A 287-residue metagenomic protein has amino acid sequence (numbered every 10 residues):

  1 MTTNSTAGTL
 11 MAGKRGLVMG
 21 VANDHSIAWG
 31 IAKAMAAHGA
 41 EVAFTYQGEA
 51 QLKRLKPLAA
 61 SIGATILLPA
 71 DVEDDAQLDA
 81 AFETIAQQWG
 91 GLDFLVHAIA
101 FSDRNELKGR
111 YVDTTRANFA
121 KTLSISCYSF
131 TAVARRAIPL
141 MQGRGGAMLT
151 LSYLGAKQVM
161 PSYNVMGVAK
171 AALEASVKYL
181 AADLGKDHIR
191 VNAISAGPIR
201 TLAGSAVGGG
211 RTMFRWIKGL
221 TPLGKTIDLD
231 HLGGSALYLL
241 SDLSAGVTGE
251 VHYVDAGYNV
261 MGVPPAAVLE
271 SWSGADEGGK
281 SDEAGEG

Functional and structural regions predicted by a protein language model:
A7-F44: Canonical Rossmann dinucleotide-binding motif of NAD(H)/NADP(H)-dependent dehydrogenases/reductases, specifically
R15-M19, L95-A100: Conserved hydrophobic beta-strands of the Rossmann-like cofactor-binding core in SDR/related NAD(P)H-dependent
G20-I27, A100-R135, Q142-K186, P198-R200 (+1 more regions): Catalytic loop of short-chain dehydrogenase/reductase
A28, F82, A134, V177-K178 (+2 more regions): Short-chain dehydrogenase/reductase
M35, E41, G91, T150 (+3 more regions): Conserved Rossmann-fold SDR core element
H38, Q88, G143-R144, P161-S162 (+2 more regions): Short coil/turn segments at alpha/beta junctions that flank glycine-rich nucleotide-binding fingerprints
A70-D79, E83, Q87-Q88, H97-A120 (+4 more regions): Conserved mid-core segment of classical short-chain dehydrogenase/reductases
Y128, K186, A193, R211-V247 (+3 more regions): C-terminal helical subdomain
